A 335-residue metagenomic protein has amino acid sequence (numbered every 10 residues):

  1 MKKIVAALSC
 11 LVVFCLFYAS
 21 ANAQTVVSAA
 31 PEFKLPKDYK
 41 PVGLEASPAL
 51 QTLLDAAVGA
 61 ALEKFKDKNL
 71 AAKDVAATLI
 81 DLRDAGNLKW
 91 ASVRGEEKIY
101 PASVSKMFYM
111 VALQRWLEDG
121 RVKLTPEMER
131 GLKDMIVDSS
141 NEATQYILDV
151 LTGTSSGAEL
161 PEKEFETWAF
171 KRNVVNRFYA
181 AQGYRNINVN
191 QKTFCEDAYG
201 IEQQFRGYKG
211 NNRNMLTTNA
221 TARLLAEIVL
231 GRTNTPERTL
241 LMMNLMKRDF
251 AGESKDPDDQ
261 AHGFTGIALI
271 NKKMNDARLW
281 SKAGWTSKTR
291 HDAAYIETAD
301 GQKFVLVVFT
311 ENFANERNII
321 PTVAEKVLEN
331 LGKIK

Functional and structural regions predicted by a protein language model:
M1-L8: Bacterial N-terminal signal peptides that target proteins for export
S9-L16: Bacterial N-terminal signal peptides
A23-A61, N69-A71, T167, R213 (+1 more regions): Structured C-terminal helix/loop/strand segments within mature extracytoplasmic catalytic/sensor domains
P31-L44, L88-R94, A112-R115, T152-E159 (+2 more regions): Acidic/histidine-rich, surface-exposed loop or edge segments in extracytoplasmic proteins
V42-K64, A72, E127-Y208, N214-N219: Active-site-adjacent helix/loop patches that line small-molecule binding or acyl-intermediate pockets
L70-I99, Q114, E118: Short, conserved catalytic-motif segment at the N-terminal edge
I99-V122, M135, L306: Active-site SXXK
R115-K133, T144, T235-T239: Short, well-structured active-site flanking segments
